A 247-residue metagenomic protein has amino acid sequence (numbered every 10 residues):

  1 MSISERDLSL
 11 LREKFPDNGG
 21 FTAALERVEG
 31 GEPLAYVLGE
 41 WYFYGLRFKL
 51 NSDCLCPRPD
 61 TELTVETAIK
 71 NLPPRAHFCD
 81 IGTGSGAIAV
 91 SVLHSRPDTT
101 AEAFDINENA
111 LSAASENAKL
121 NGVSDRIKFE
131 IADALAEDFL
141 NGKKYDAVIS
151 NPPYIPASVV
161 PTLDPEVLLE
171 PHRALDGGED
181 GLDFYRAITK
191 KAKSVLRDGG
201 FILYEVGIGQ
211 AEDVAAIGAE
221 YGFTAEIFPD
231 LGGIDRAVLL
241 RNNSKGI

Functional and structural regions predicted by a protein language model:
M1-I247: Auxiliary N-terminal substrate/complex-recognition segments of SAM-dependent methyltransferases
